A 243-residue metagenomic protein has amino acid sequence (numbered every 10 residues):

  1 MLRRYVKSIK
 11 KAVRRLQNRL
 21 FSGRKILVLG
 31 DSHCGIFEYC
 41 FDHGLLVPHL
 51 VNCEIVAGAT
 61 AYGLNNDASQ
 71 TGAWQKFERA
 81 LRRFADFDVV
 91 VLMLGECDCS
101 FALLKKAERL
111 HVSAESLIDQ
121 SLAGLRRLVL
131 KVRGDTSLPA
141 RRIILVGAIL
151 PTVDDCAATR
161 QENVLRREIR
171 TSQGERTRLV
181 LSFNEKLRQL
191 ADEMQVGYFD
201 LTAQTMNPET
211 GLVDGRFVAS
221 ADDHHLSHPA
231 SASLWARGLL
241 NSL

Functional and structural regions predicted by a protein language model:
M1-G23: Membrane-proximal basic amphipathic "stem/tether" segments
I26-Q120, R127: Conserved SGNH/GDSL esterase-like catalytic core that processes O-acyl groups on lipids and polysaccharides
G35-E38, D98-L103, P151-A157, T205-T210: Short catalytic/ligand-binding loop motif for oxyanion handling, primarily in non-cytosolic enzymes, centered on
Q70-R79, H111-L130, Q173-K186, P229-A236: Well-ordered, non-membrane alpha-helical segments in soluble/globular domains
S100-A114, C156-E168, V213-V218: Surface-exposed, active-site-proximal loop segments in enzymatic domains
I144-I149, A191, Q195-V213: Acidic carboxylate-rich catalytic motifs and surrounding loops in phosphoryl-/glycosyl-chemistry enzymes
D155-F199: Substrate-gating cap/lid alpha-helix
L179, L212-L243: Histidine-centered active-site loop/cap adjacent to the catalytic His in serine esterases/O-acetyl transfer systems
